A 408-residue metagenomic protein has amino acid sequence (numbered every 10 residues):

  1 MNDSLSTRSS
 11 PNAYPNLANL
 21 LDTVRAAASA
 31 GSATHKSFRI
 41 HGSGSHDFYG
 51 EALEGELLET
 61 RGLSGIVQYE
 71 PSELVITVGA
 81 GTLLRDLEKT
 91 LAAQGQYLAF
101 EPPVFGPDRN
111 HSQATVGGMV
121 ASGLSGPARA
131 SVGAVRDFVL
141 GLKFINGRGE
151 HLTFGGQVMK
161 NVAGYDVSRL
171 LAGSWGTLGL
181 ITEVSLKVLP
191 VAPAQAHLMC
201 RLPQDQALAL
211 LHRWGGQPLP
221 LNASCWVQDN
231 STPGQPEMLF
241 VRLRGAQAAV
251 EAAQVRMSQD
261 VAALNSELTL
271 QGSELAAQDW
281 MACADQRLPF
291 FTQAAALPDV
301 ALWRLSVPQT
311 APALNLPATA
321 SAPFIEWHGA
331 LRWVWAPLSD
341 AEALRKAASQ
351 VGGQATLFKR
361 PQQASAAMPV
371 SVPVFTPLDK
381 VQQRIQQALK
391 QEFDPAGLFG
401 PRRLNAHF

Functional and structural regions predicted by a protein language model:
M1-D22, A26-T34, T232-Q235, A262-N265 (+3 more regions): Short, low-complexity, intrinsically disordered N-terminal peptides in bacterial proteins
N2-F38, T60-S112, V120, L124-Q157 (+1 more regions): N-terminal glycine-rich flavin-associated loop
R39-I40, A223-N230, P323-W327, L357: Short beta-strand
S43-F48, L53-E54, L63-G65, L83-L84: Short active-site-proximal "capping" loops at secondary-structure junctions
E51-L53, R61, S266-F408: Conserved glycine-rich FAD pyrophosphate-binding loop
R85-D86, D205-L210, A248-V255, T310-T319 (+1 more regions): Short, conserved charged micro-motifs
A121, L140-D299: C-terminal substrate-binding/cap subdomain adjacent to the FAD-binding core in PCMH-type and related FAD-linked
